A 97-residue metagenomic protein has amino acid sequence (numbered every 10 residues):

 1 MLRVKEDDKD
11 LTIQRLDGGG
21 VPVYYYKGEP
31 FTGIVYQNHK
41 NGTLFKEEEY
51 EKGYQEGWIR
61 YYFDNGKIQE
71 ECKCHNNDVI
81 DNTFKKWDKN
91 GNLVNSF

Functional and structural regions predicted by a protein language model:
M1-F97: Glycine/tyrosine- and acidic-biased, solvent-exposed loop/turn segments at the edges of beta-strands
